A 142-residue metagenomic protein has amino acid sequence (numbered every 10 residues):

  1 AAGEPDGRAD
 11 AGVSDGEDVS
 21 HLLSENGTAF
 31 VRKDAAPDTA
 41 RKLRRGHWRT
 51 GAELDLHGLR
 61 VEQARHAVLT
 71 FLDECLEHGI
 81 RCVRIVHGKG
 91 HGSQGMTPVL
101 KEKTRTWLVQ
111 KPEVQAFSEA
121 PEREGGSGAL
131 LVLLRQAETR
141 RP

Functional and structural regions predicted by a protein language model:
A1-C82, V86-P142: Long, charged, low-complexity intrinsically disordered regions
